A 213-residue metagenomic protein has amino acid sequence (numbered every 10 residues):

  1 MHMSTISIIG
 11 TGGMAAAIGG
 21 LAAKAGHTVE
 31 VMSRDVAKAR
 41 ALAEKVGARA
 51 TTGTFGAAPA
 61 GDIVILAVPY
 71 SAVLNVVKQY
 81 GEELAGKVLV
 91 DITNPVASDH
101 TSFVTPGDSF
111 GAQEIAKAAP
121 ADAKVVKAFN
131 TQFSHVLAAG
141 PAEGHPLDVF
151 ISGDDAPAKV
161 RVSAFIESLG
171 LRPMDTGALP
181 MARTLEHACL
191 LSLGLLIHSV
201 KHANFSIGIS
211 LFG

Functional and structural regions predicted by a protein language model:
M1-K45: NAD(P)+-binding Rossmann beta1-loop-alpha1 motif at the extreme N-terminus of oxidoreductases
S4-T5, V88, D148: Residues that mark the start of a beta-strand
I9, L147-G213: Active-site-lining helix/loop region of Rossmann-like oxidoreductase modules
V31, I65-L66, I151: Conserved SAM-binding loop
A43, G47-A50, T54-D99: Rossmann-like NAD(P)-binding element
T52, K124-A128, M174-T176: General beta-strand structural signal in soluble alpha/beta enzymes
T93-A142: Rossmann-fold NAD(P)-binding glycine/threonine-rich loop
